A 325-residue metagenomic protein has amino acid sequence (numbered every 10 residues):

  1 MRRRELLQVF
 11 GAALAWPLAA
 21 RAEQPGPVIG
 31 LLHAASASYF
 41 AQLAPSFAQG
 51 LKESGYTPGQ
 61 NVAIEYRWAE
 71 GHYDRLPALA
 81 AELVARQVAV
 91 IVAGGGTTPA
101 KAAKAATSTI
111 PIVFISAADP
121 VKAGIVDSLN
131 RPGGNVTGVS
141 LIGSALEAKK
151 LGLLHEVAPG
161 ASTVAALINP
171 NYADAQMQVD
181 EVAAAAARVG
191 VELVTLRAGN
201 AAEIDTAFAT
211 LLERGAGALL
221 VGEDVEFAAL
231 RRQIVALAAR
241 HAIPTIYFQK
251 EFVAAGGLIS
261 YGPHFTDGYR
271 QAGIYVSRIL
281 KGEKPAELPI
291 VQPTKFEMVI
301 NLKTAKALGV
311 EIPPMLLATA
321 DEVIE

Functional and structural regions predicted by a protein language model:
M1-E325: Short hydrophobic alpha-helices and adjacent helix-cap/hinge residues
